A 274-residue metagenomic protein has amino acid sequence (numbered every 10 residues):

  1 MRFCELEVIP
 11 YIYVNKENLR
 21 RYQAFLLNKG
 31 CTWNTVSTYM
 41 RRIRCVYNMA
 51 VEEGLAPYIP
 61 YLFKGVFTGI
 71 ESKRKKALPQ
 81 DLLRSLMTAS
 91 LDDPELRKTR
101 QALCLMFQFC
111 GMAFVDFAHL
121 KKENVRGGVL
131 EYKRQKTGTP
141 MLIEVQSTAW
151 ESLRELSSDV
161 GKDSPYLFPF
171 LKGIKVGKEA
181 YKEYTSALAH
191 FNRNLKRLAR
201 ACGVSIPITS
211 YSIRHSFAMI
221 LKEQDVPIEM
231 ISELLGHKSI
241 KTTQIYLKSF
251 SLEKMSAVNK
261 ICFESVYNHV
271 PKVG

Functional and structural regions predicted by a protein language model:
M1-K29: Basic/aromatic-enriched alpha-helical hairpins
I12-E17, M49-E71, P165-P169: Short, charged hinge/linker segments at domain and secondary-structure junctions
N48-P57, M106-G127: Short, charged phosphate-coordinating catalytic segments
Y61-F114, A118: Basic, Lys/Arg- and aromatic-enriched nucleic-acid-binding interface segment
A77, R134-G138, L235-K260: Catalytic-site neighborhood detector that most strongly recognizes the C-terminal catalytic loop/helix of tyrosine
H119-L156: Conserved tyrosine-mediated DNA breakage-rejoining catalytic core shared by Y-recombinases
S158-K162, F170-K178, I261-G274: C-terminal secondary-structure termini that scaffold catalytic or DNA-interacting sites
K162, E183, N192-E233: Short, basic (Lys/Arg/His-rich) helix/loop patches that form interaction surfaces in the mid-to-C-terminal regions
